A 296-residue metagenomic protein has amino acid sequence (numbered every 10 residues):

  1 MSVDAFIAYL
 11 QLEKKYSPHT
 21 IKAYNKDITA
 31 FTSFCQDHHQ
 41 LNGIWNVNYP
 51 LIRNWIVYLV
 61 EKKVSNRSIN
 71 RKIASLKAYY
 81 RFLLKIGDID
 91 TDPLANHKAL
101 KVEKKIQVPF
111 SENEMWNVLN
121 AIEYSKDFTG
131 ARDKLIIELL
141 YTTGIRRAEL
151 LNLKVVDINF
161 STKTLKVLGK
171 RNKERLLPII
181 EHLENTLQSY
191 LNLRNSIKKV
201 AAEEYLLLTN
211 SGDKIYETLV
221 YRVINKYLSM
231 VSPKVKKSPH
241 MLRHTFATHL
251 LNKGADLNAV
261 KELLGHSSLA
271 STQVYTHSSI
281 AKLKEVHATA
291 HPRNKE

Functional and structural regions predicted by a protein language model:
M1-E296: Conserved catalytic core of the tyrosine transesterase superfamily
